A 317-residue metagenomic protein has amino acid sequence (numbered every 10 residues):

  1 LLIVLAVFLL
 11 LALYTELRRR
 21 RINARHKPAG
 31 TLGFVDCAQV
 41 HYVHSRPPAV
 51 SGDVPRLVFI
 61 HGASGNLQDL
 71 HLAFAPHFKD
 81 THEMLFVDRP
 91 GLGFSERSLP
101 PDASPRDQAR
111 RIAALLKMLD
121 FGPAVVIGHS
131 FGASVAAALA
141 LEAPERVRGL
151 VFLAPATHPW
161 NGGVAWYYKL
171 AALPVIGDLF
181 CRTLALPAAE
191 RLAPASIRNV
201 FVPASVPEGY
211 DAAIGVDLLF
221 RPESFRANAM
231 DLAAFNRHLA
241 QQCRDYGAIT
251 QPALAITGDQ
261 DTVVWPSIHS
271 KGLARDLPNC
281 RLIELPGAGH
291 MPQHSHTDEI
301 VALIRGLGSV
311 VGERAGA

Functional and structural regions predicted by a protein language model:
R21-I22, A185-G247: Conserved alpha/beta-hydrolase catalytic His-Asp/Glu region
V43-S45, A49, F86-I127, A302: Active-site loop/oxyanion-hole signature of alpha/beta-hydrolase fold enzymes
S45-F94: Conserved HGGG/HGGXW glycine-rich cap/lid loop of the alpha/beta-hydrolase fold
L141, L150-R182: Flexible "cap/lid" loop of the alpha/beta hydrolase fold
Q242, P266-L273: Short alpha-helix in the alpha/beta-hydrolase fold that links the catalytic acid
I249, A255-T257: Short beta-strand/loop motif that positions the catalytic acidic residue of the alpha/beta-hydrolase fold
Q260-V264: Acidic catalytic loop of the alpha/beta-hydrolase fold
P278-A317: Catalytic active-site module of serine/aspartate enzymes centered on a nucleophile-bearing elbow/loop
